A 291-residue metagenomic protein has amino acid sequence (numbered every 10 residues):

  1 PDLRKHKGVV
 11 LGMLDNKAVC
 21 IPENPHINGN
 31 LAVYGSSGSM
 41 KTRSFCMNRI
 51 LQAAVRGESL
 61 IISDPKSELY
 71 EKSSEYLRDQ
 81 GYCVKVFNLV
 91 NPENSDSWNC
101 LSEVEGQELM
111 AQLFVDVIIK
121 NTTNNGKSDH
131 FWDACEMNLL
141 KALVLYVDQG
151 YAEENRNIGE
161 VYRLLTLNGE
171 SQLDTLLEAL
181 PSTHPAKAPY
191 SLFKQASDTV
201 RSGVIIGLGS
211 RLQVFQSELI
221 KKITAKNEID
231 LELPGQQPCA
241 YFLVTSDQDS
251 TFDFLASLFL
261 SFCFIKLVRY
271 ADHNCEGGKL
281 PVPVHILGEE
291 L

Functional and structural regions predicted by a protein language model:
P1-L11: Charged, amphipathic alpha-helical linker segments immediately N-terminal to NTP-binding catalytic cores
V10-A18, P22-L291: P-loop NTPase motor domains
